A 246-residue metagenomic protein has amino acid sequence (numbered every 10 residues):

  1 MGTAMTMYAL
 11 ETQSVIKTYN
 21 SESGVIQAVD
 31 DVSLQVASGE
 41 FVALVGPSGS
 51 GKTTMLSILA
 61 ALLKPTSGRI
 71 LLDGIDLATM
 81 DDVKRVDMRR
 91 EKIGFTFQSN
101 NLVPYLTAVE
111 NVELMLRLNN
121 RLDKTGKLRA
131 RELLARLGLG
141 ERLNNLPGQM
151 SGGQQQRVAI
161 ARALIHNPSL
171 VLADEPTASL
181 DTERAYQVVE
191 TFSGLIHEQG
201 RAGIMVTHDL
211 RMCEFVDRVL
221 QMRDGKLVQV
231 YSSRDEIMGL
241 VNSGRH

Functional and structural regions predicted by a protein language model:
M1-A4: Short, Lys/Arg-enriched N-terminal segments with co-localized hydrophobic residues within the first ~10-30 amino acids
Y8-F215, V219-M222: ABC family nucleotide-binding domain
K226-H246: Conserved beta-strand-loop-alpha-helix hinge in the C-terminal portion of ABC ATPase nucleotide-binding domains
